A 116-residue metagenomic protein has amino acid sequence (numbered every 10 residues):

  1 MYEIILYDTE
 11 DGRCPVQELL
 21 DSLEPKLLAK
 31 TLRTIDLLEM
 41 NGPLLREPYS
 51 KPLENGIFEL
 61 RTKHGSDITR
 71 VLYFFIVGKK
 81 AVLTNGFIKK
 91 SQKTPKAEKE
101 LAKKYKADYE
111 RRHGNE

Functional and structural regions predicted by a protein language model:
M1-I68, V77-A81, K90-E116: Basic, Lys/Arg-enriched alpha-helical interface segments
T84: Conserved catalytic cores of phosphodiester-cleaving nucleases, focusing on short active-site segments
F87: Residue-level signal for short, function-critical loop segments
